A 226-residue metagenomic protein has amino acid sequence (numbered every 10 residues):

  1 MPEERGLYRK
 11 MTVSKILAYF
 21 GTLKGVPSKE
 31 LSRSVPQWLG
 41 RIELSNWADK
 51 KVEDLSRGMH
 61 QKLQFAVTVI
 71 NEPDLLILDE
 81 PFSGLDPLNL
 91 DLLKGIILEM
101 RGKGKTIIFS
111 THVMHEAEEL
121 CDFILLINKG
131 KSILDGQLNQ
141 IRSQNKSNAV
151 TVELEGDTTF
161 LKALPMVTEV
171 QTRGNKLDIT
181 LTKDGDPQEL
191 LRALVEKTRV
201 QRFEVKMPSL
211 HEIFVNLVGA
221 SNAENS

Functional and structural regions predicted by a protein language model:
A18, T22, K29-W47: Conserved ABC ATPase "signature" region
K51-G58: Conserved ABC ATPase signature
F65: Hydrophobic anchor residue at the start of the ABC signature
E72: Conserved catalytic motifs of ABC-family nucleotide-binding domains
L76-E80: Catalytic Walker B motif of ABC-type/P-loop ATPase nucleotide-binding domains
K94-T182: ABC transporter nucleotide-binding domain
N148-A220, S226: Short, charged/small-residue-rich alpha-helical element at the C-terminal edge of ABC transporter nucleotide-binding
